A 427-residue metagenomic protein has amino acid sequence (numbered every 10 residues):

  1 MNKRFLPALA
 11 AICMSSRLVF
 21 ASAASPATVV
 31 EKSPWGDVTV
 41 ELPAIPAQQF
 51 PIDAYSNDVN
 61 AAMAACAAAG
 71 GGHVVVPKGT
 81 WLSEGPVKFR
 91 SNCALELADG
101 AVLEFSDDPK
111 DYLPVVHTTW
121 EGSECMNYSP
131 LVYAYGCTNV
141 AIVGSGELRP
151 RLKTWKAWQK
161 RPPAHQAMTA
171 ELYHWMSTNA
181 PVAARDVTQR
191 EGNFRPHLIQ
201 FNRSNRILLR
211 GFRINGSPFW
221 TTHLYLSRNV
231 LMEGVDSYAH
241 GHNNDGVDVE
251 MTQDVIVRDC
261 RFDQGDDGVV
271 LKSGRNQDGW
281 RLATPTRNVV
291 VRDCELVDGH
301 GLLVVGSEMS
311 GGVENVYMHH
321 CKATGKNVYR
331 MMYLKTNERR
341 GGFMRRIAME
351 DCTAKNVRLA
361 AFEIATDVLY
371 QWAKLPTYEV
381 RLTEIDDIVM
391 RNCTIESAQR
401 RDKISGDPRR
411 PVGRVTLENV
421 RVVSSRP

Functional and structural regions predicted by a protein language model:
R4-C13, R17-A94, A98-R203, L208-R210 (+3 more regions): Extracellular "leader-to-stem" segments immediately downstream of a signal peptide or signal-anchor in secreted/lumenal
G71, S83-P86, S106-D108, R151-W155 (+10 more regions): Short glycine/acidic-rich loop motifs that flank beta-strands on beta-rich extracellular proteins
D99-G100, T138-E147, N205-N215, R228-A239 (+7 more regions): Right-handed parallel beta-helix
M168-M176, Q277-A283, W372-E379: Intrinsically disordered, low-complexity Ser/Thr- and acidic-rich flexible linkers and loops, especially at boundaries
E191-N193, F201, L224, V249 (+5 more regions): Residue-level marker of regulatory loop/turn positions in helix-turn-helix DNA-binding domains and in histidine
S227, T252, G274-N276, G306-E308 (+2 more regions): Active-site beta-loop-alpha junctions enriched in small/polar residues
M309, N327-P427: Extracellular beta-rich repeat passengers
